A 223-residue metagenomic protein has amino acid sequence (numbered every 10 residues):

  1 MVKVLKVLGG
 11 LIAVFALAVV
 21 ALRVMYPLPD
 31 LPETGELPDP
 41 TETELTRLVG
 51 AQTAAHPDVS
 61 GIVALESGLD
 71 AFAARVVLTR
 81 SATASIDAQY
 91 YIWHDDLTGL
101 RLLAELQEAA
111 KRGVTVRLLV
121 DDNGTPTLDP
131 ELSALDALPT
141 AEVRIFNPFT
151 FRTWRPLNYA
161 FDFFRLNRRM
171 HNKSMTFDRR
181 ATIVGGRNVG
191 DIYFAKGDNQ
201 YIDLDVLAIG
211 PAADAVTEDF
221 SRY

Functional and structural regions predicted by a protein language model:
V2-T46: N-terminal membrane-anchoring alpha-helices
D39-A82, I92-Y223: HKD-type phospholipase D/PLD-like phosphodiesterase module
I86: Phosphate/adenylate-binding glycine loop and adjacent helical scaffold
